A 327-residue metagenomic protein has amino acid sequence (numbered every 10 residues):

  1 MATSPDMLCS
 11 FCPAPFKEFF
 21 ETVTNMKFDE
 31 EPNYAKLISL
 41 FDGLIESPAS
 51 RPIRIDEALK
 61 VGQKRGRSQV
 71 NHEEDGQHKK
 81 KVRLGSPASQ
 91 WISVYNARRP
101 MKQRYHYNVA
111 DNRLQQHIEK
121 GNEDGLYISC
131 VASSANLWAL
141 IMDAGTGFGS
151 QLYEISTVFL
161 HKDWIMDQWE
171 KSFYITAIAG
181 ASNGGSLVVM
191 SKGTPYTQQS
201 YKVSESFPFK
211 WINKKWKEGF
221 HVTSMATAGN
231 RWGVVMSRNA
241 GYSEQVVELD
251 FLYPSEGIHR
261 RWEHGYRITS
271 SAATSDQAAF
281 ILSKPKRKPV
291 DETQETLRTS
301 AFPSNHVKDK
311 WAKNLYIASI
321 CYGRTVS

Functional and structural regions predicted by a protein language model:
M1-K27: C-terminal lobe of the eukaryotic/viral protein kinase catalytic domain
F20-P52, R65: Terminal C-lobe "cap" of eukaryotic-type protein kinase domains
N33-L44, I53-L59, N136-W138, N183 (+2 more regions): Short amphipathic alpha-helical segments embedded in low-complexity Lys/Glu-rich regions
D42, E46-L84: Regulatory extensions appended to serine/threonine kinase catalytic cores
R65, G76-S327: Terminus-proximal functional modules
